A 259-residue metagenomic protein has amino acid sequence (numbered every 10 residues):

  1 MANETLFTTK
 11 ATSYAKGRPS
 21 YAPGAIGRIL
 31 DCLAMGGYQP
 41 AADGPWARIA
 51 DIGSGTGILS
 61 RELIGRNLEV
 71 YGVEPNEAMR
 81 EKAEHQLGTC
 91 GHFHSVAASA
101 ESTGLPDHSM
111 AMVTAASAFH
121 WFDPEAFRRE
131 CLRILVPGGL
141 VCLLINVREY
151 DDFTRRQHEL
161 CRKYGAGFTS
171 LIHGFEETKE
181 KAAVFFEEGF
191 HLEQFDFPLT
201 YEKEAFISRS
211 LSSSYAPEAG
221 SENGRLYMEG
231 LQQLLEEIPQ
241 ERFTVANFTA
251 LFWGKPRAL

Functional and structural regions predicted by a protein language model:
M1-G44: Conserved class I S-adenosyl-L-methionine
R48-I52, T56-S102: Class I SAM-dependent methyltransferase SAM/SAH-binding core
L63, E130-C131: Class I S-adenosylmethionine-dependent transferase superfamily signal
E101-M112: A short acidic, Gly/Pro-enriched loop at the edge of an enzyme's catalytic core that lines a small-molecule cofactor
S117: Short catalytic micro-motifs in class I SAM-dependent methyltransferases
F122-E130: A short, conserved alpha-helix within the catalytic core of class I
L132-L199: Conserved catalytic/acceptor-binding region of the Class I
K179-L259: Conserved Class I S-adenosyl-L-methionine
